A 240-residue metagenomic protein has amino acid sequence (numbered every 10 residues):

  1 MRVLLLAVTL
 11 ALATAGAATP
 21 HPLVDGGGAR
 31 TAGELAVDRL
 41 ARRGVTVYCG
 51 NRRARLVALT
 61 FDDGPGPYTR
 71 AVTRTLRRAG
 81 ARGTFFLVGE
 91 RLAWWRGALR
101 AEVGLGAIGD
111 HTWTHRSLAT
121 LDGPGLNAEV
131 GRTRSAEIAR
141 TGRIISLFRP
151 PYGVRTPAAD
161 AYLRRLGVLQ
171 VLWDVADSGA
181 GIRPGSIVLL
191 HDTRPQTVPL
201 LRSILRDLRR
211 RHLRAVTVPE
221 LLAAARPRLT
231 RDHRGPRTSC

Functional and structural regions predicted by a protein language model:
M1-P20: Secretory targeting and sorting signals
H21-V24, V37-D38, R42, Y152-D160 (+1 more regions): Short, compositionally biased "basic patch" segments
G26-L121, G125-L126, A136, A223: Active-site beta->alpha N-cap acidic-glycine motif
A71, A93-W94, T114-H233: Catalytic domains of cell-wall/extracellular-matrix polysaccharide-remodeling enzymes, centered on de-N-acetylation
R234-C240: The feature marks non-catalytic terminal segments
